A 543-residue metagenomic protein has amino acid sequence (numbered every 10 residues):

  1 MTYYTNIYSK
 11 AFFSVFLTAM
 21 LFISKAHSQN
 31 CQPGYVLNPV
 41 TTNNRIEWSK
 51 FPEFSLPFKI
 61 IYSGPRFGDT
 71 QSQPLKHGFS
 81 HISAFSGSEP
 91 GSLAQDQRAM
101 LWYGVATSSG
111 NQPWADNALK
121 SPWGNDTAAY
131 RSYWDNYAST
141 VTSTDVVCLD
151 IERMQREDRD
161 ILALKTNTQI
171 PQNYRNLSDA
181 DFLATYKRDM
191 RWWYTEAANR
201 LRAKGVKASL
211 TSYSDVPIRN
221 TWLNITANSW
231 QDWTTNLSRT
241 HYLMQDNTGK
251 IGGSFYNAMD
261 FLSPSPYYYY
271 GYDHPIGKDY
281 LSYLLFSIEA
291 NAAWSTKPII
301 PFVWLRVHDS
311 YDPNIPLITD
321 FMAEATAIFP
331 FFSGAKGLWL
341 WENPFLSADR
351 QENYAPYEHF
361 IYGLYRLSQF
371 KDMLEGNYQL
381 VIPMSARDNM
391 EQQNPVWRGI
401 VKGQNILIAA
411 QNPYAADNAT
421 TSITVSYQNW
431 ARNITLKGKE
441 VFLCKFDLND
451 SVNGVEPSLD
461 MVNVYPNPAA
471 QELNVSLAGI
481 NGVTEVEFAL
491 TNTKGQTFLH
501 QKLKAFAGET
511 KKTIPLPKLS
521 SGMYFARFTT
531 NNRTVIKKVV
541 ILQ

Functional and structural regions predicted by a protein language model:
T2-F13: Bacterial N-terminal signal peptides that target proteins for export
S14-L21: Bacterial N-terminal signal peptides
I23-S28: Sec/Tat signal peptide C-region and signal peptidase I cleavage site
Q29-L448: Glycan-processing catalytic domains of CAZymes
L436-G438, K504-E509: Short proline/glycine- and polar residue-rich coil/turn motifs
F442, T510-I514: Short strand-edge motifs at loop-to-beta-strand transitions and within beta-strands of extracellular beta-rich domains
E456-G479, T491-Q496, S521, V540-Q543: Surface-exposed, proline-anchored Ser/Thr-rich loop/turn motifs
T513-P517, S521-Q543: C-terminal tail/sorting-segment detector
